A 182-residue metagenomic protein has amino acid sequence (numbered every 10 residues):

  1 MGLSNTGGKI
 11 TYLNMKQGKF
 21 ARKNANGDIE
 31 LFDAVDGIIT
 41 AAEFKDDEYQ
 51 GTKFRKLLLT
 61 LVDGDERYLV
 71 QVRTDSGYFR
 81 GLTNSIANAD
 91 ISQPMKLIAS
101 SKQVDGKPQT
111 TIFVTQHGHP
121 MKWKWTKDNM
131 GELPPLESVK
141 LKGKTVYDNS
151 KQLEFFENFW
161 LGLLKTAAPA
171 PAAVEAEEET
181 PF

Functional and structural regions predicted by a protein language model:
M1-Q71, R80-A87, K102-E154, W160-L164 (+1 more regions): OB-fold ssDNA-binding interfaces and closely related basic DNA-contact patches used across DNA replication/repair
D75: Short beta-strand-loop-alpha-helix junction that forms the active-site gateway of nucleic-acid-processing nucleases
A173-F182: Short acidic, low-complexity intrinsically disordered linear motifs used for protein-protein interactions
